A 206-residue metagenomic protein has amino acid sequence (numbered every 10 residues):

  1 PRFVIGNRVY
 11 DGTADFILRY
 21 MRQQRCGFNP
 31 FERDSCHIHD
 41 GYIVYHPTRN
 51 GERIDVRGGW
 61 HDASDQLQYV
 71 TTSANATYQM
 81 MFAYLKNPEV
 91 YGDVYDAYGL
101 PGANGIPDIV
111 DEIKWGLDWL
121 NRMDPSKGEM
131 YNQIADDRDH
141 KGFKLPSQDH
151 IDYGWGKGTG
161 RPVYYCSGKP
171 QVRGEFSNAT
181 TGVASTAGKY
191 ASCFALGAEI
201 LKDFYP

Functional and structural regions predicted by a protein language model:
P1-N75, D111-N178: Low-complexity, Ser/Thr/Pro/Gly-enriched N-terminal "stalk/linker" regions
Q66, P107, G168-P206: A conserved hydrophobic secondary-structure block that centers on an alpha-helix together with its immediately flanking
T77-L100, G116-S126, K189-Y205: Well-ordered alpha-helical scaffold segments within catalytic/enzyme domains
Y98-I109: Acidic, glycine-anchored loop motifs typical of Ca2+
